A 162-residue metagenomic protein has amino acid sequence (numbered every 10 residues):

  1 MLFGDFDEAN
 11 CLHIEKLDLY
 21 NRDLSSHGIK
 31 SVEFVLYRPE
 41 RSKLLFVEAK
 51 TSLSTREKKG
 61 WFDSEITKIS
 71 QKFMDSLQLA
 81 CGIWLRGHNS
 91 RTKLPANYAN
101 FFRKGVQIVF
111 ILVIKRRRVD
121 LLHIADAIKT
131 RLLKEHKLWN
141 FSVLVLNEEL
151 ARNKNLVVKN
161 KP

Functional and structural regions predicted by a protein language model:
M1-S31, K159-P162: Basic, amphipathic N-terminal segments that precede the first structured/catalytic domain
L12-I14, L24-S26, R86-T92, H123: A short linear-motif detector with a strong N-terminal bias
D18, L24, R38, T51 (+1 more regions): Short, flexible loop/turn elements at secondary-structure junctions
K30-V32, L45, I108: Residue-level detector of short, conserved catalytic/binding motifs and their immediate flanks
F34-L36, L45-T51: Conserved catalytic cores of phosphodiester-cleaving nucleases, focusing on short active-site segments
R41-K43: Short acidic/polar mixed-charge low-complexity motifs
T51-V113, T130-W139: Catalytic cores of nucleic-acid endonucleases
R118-P162: Polybasic (Lys/Arg-rich)
